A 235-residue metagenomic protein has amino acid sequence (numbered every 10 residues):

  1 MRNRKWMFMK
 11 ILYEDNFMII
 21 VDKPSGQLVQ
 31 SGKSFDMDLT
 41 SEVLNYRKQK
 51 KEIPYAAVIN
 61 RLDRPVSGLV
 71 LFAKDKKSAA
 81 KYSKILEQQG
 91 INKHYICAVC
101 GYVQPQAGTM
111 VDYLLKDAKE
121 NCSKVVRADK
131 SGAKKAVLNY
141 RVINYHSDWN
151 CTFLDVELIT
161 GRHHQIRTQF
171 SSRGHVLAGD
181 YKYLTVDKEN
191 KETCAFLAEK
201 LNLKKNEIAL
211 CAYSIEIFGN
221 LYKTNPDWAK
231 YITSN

Functional and structural regions predicted by a protein language model:
M1-M18, P24-V29, W149, Q165 (+1 more regions): Pseudouridine synthases involved in rRNA/tRNA modification
M1-V137, N144-S147, F170, L221: RNA pseudouridine synthases
R141-N144, E216: Residues embedded in well-ordered beta-strands within globular domains across many folds
L154-V156: Short histidine-centered loop motifs in beta-beta connectors
